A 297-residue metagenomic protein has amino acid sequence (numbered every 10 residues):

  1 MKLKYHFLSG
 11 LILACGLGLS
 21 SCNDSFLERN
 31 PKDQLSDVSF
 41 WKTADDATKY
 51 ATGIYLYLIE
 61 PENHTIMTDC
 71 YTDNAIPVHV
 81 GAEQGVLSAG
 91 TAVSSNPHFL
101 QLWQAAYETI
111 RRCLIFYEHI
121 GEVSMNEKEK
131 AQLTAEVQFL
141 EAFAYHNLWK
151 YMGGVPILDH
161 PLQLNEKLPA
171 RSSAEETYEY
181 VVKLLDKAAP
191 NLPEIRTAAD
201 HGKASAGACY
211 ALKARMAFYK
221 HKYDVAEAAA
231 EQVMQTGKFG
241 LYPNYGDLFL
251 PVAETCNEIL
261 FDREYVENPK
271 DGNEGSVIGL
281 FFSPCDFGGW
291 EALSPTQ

Functional and structural regions predicted by a protein language model:
M1-S9: Bacterial N-terminal signal peptides that target proteins for export
I12-L17: Hydrophobic helical h-region of N-terminal Sec-dependent signal peptides in bacterial secretory/periplasmic proteins
L19-S21: C-terminal motif of bacterial Sec signal peptides marking the signal peptidase cleavage site
N23-V80, Y178, D186-K187, L192 (+1 more regions): An aromatic- and glycine-enriched ligand-binding surface/loop that stacks and positions planar moieties
K32-S36, T91-S94, D159-E166: Short linear capping/connector segments at secondary-structure termini
T43-T52, L56-E60, A82-M152, L168 (+3 more regions): Conserved, well-structured interaction surfaces
W149-H160, Y223-A230: Short, well-structured active-site flanking segments
